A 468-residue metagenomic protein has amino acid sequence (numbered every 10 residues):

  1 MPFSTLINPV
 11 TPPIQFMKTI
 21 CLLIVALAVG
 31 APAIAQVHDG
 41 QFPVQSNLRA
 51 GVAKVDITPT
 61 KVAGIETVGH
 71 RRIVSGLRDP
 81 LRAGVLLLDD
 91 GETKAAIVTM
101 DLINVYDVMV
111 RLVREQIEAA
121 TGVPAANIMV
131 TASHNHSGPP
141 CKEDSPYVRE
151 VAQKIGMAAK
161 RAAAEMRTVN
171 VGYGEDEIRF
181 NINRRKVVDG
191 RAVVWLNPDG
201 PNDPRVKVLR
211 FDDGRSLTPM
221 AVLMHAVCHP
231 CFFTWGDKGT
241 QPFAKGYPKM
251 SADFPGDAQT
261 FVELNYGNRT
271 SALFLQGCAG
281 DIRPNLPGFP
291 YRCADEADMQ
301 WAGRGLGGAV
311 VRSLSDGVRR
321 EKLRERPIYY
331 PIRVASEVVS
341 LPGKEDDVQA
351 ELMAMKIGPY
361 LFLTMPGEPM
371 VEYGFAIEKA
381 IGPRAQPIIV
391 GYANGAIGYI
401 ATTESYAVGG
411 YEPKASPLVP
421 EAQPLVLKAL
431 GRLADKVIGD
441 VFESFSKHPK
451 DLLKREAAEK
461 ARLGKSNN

Functional and structural regions predicted by a protein language model:
F3-F16: Short, Lys/Arg-enriched N-terminal segments with co-localized hydrophobic residues within the first ~10-30 amino acids
P9, T19, S466-N468: N-terminal cationic leader/targeting segments used for protein routing and processing
V10-P13, L27, P284: Low-complexity, compositionally biased segments
T11, P32-I34, V130: A composition/secondary-structure signal for short, hydrophobic, low-basic-content segments with alpha-helix propensity
I20-A31: Bacterial N-terminal signal peptides
Q36-A132, P139-G288, R292-G307, L314-N468: Conserved beta-alpha junction segments in alpha/beta enzyme cores
